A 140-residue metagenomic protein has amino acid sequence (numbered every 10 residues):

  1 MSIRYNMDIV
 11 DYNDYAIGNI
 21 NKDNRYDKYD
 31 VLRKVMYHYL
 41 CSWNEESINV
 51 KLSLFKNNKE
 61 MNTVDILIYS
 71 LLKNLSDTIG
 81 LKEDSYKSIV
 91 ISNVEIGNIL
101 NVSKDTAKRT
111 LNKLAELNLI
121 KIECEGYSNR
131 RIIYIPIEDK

Functional and structural regions predicted by a protein language model:
M1-V94: Short recognition helix of helix-turn-helix/winged-helix DNA-binding domains
S76-I137: Winged helix-turn-helix DNA-binding recognition segment
